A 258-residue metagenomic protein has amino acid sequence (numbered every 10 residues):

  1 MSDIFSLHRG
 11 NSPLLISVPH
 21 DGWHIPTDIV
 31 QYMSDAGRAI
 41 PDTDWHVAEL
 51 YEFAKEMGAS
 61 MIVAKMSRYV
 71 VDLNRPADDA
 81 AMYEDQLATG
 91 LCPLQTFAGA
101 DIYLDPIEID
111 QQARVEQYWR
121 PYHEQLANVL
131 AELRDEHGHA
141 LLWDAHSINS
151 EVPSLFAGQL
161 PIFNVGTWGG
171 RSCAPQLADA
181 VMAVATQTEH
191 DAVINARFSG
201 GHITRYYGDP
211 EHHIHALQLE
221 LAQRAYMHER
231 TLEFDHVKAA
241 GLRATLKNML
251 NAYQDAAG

Functional and structural regions predicted by a protein language model:
M1-L142, I148-G258: N-terminal catalytic or cofactor-binding beta/alpha core of small enzyme domains
